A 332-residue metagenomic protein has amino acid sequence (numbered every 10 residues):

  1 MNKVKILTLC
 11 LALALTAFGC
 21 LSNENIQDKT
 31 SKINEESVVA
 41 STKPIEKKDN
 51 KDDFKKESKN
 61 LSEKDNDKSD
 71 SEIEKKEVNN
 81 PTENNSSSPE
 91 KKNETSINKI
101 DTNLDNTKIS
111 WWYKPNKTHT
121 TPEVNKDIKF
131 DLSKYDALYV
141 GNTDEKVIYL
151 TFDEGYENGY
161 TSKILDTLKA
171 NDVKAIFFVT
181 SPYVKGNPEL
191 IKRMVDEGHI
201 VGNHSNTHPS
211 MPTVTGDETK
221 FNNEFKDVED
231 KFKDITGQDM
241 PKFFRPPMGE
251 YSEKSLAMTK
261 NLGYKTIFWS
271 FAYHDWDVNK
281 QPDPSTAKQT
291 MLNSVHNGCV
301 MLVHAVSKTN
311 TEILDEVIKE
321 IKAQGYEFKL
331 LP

Functional and structural regions predicted by a protein language model:
M1-I6: Positively charged n-region of N-terminal signal peptides that target proteins for export
L7, C20-L150, E157-S162, A170 (+2 more regions): N-terminal pre-catalytic segment of deacetylase/amide-hydrolase enzymes
L7-L13: Sec-dependent N-terminal signal peptides
D101-T102, M194, T266: Alpha-helical interaction segments
W112-T213, E224-K233, M240-P241, E316-I318: Active-site beta->alpha N-cap acidic-glycine motif
K163, K185-G186, P209-P332: Catalytic domains of cell-wall/extracellular-matrix polysaccharide-remodeling enzymes, centered on de-N-acetylation
